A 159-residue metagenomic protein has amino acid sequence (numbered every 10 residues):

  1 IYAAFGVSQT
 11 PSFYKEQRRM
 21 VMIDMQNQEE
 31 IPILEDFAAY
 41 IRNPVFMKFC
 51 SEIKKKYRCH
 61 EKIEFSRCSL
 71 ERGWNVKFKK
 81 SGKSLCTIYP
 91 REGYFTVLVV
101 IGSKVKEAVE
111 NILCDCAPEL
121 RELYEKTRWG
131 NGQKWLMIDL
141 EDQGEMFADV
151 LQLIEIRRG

Functional and structural regions predicted by a protein language model:
Y2-V7, P11-G159: Charge-dense, helix-prone N-terminal extensions
